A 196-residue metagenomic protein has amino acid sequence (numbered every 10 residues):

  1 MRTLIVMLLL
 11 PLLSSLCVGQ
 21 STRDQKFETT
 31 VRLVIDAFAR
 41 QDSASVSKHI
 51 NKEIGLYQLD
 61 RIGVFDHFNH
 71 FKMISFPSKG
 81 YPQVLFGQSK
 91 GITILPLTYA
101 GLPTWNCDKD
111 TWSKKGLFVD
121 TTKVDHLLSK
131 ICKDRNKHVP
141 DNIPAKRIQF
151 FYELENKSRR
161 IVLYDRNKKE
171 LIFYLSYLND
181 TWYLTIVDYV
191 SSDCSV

Functional and structural regions predicted by a protein language model:
M1-L4: Positively charged n-region of N-terminal signal peptides that target proteins for export
V6-S15: Bacterial N-terminal signal peptides
V18-S43, K48, K52: Short, low-complexity N-terminal intrinsically disordered segments enriched in polar/charged residues
T22-R23, F27-T29, N51-V196: C-terminal-biased regions
